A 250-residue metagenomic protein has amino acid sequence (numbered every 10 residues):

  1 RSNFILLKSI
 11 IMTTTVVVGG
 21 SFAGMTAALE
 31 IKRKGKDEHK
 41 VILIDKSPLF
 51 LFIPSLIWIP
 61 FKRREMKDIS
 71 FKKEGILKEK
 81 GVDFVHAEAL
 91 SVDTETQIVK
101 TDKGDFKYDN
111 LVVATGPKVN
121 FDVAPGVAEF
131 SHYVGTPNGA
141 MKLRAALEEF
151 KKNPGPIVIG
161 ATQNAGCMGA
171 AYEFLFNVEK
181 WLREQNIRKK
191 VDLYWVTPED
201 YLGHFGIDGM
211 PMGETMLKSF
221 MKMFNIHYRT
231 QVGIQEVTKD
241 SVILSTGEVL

Functional and structural regions predicted by a protein language model:
R1-I11: Short, Lys/Arg-enriched N-terminal segments with co-localized hydrophobic residues within the first ~10-30 amino acids
M12, G81-E173, K180-N186: FAD-binding core/adjacent interface of flavoenzyme oxidoreductases
T13-D83, Q163-I207: Beta1-alpha1 glycine-rich phosphate/pyrophosphate-binding loop at the start of Rossmann-like nucleotide-binding domains
K36, F130, N177, M212-G213: A glycine- and small-aliphatic-rich helix-loop capping segment at beta-alpha/alpha-beta transitions that lines
K40, E79-S91, V99, E179-L250: A Rossmann-like FAD-binding core segment of flavoenzymes
R63, K67, V134-P137, Y172 (+2 more regions): Short, conserved loop/turn and helix-capping segments at secondary-structure boundaries that abut family-defining
